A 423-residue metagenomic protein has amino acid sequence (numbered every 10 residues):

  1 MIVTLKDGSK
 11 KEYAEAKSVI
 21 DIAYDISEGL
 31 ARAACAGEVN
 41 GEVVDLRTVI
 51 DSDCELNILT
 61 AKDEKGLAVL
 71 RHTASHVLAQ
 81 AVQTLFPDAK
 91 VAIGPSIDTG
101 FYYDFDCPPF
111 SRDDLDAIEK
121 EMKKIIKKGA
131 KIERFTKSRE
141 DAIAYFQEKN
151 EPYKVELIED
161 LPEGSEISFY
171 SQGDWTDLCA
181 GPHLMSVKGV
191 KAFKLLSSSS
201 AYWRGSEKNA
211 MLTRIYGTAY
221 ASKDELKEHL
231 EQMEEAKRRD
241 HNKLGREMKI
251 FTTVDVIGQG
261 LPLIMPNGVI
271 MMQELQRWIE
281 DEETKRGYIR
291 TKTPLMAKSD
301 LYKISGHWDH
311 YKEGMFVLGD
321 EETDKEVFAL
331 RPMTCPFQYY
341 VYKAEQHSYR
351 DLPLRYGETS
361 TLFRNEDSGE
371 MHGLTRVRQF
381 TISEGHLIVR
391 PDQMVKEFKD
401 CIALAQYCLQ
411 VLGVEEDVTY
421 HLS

Functional and structural regions predicted by a protein language model:
M1-S75, A79-G100, K120-K124: Ubiquitin-like/PB1-type beta-grasp interaction modules and other compact soluble beta-rich domains
T4, D255-L263, T419-S423: A short, surface-exposed helix-loop junction/capping segment
Y13, V269-I270, K396: Residue-level marker of alpha-helix boundaries and capping positions
E28-A31, T84-A89, T284-I289, V411-E415: Short secondary-structure junctions
D51-V69, K90-G94, Y102-M371, T375 (+3 more regions): Auxiliary tRNA-acceptor-end handling modules of aminoacyl-tRNA synthetases
A74, I118, L275, E397-C401: Hydrophobic alpha-helical membrane-association signature
P95-F105, V418-S423: Short, conserved phosphate-binding/catalytic loop or strand-edge motifs used in phosphoryl-/nucleotidyl-transfer
L362-S423: Extended, charged alpha-beta segments that form solvent-exposed binding/catalytic grooves in nucleic-acid-handling
